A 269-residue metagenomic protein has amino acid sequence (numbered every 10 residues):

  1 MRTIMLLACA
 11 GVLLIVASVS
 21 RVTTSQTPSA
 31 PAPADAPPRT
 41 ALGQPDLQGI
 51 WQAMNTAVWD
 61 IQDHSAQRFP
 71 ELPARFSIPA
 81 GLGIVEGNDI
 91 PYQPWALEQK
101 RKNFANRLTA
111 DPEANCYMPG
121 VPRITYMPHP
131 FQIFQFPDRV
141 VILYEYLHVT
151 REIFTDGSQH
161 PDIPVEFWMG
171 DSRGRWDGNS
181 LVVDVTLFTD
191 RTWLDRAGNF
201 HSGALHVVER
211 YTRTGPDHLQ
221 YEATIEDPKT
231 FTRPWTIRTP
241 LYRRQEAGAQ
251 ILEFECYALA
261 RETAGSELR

Functional and structural regions predicted by a protein language model:
R2-R269: PEST-like low-complexity, intrinsically disordered acidic/proline/serine-rich tracts that flank trafficking/processing
